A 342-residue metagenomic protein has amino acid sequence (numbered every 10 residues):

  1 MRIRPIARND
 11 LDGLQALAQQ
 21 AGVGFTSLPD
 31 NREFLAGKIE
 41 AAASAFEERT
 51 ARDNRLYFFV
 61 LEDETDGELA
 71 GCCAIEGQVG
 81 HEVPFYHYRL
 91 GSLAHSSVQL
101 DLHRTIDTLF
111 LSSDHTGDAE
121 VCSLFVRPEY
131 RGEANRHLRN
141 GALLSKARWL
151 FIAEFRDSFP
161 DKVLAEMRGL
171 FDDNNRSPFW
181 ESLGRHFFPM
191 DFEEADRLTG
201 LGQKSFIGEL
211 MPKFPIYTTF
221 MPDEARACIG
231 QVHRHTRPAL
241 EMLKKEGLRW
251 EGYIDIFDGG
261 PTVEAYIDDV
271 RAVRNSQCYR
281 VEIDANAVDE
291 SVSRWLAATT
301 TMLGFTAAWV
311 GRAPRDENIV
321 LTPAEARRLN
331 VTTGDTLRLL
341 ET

Functional and structural regions predicted by a protein language model:
R2-L14, S27: A short beta-loop-alpha structural element at the N-terminal edge of CoA-dependent acyl/N-acetyltransferase catalytic
S27-E64, L69-A70, A74-S92: Active-site rim helix/loop that mediates acceptor-substrate recognition in acyltransferases
N54-V60, L69-A70, I75, G80-P84 (+3 more regions): Extended, composition-driven regions rather than compact fold-specific motifs
E62, S123-R136: A short, internal acetyl-CoA/4′-phosphopantetheine-binding micro-motif in the GNAT/acyltransferase core
G77-S123, R127, E193-A195, G200: Conserved acyl-donor/pantetheine-binding loop and adjacent beta-alpha core of acyl/acetyltransferases and related
G132-I152: Conserved acetyl-CoA-binding loop-helix of GNAT-fold acetyltransferases
T306-G334: Short beta-strand-centered segments at strand-helix junctions
